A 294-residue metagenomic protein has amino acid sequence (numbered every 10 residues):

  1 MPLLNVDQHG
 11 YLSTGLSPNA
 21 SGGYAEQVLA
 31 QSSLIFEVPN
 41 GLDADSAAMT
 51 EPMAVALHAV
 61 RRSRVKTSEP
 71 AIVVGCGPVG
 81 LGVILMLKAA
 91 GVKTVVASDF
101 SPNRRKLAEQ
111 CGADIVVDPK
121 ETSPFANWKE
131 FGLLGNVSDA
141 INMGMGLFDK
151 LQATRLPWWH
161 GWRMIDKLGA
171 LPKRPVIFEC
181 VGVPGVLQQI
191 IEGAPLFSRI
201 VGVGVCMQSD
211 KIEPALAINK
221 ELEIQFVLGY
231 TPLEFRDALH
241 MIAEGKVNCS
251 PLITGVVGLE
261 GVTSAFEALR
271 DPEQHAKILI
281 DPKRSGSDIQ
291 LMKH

Functional and structural regions predicted by a protein language model:
M1-I35: Glycine-rich phosphate/adenylate-binding loop and adjacent beta-alpha elements of nucleotide- or dinucleotide-binding
N19-G22, N40-R61, V74-G82: A glycine-rich, Thr/Ser-enriched phosphate-binding loop motif common to dinucleotide/cofactor-binding enzymes
L42-D43, R64-P70, P172: Short helix-loop-beta connector
V73-C76, K88-G185: Adenosine-nucleotide cofactor-binding segment
F100-S101, C206, Y230, K283: Residues in the short beta-alpha loop(s) of Rossmann-like NAD(P)-binding domains
G144, R163-D166, Q188-E192, P232-H294: C-terminal hydrophobic helical "lid"/dimerization subdomain of Rossmann-like NAD(P)H-dependent oxidoreductases
V176-E179, E192-D210, I224-Q225: ADP-ribose/adenylate-binding Rossmann-like module
R199-V201, I212-L252: Rossmann-fold dehydrogenase core element
